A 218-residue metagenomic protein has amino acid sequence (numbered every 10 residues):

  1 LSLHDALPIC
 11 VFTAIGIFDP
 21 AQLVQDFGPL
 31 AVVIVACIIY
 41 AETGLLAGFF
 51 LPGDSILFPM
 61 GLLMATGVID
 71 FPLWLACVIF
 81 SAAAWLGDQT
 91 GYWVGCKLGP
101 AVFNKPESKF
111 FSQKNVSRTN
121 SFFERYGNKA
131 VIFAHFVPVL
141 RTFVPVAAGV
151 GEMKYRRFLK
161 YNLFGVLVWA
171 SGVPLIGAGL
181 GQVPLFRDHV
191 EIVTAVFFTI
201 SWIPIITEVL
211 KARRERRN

Functional and structural regions predicted by a protein language model:
L1-L7: Short, small-residue-biased leader/transition segments that mark boundaries at the very start of proteins
P8-A36, L62-R157, Q182-T199, P204-N218: Membrane-interfacial helix-loop-helix
A36-S55: Transmembrane alpha-helix interface/packing and boundary motifs in multi-pass membrane proteins, characterized by
I56, L86, F164-G172, T199-S201: Membrane-embedded alpha-helical segments of transport systems, primarily multispan ion/solute transporters
M60-L63, G177: Short, well-ordered amphipathic alpha-helices
W169-G181: Transmembrane alpha-helical segments of integral membrane proteins
